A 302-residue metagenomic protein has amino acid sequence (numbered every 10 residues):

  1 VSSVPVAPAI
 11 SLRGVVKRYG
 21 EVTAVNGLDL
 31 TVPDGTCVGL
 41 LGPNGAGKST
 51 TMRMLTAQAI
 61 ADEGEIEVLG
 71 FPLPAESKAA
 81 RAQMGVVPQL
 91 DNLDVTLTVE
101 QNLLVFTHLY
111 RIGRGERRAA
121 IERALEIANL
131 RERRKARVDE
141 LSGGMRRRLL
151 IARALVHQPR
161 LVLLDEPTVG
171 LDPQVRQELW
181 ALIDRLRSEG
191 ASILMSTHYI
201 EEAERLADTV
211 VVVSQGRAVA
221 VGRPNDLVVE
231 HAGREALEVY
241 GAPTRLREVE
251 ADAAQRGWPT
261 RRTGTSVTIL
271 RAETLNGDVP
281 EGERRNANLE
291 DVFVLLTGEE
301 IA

Functional and structural regions predicted by a protein language model:
G64-A75, A79-A80: Conserved ABC transporter NBD signature motif
L104, H108, G115-R133: Conserved ABC ATPase "signature" region
R137-L141: Conserved ABC ATPase signature
Q158: Conserved catalytic motifs of ABC-family nucleotide-binding domains
V162-D165: Catalytic Walker B motif of ABC-type/P-loop ATPase nucleotide-binding domains
L179-R271: ABC transporter nucleotide-binding domain
